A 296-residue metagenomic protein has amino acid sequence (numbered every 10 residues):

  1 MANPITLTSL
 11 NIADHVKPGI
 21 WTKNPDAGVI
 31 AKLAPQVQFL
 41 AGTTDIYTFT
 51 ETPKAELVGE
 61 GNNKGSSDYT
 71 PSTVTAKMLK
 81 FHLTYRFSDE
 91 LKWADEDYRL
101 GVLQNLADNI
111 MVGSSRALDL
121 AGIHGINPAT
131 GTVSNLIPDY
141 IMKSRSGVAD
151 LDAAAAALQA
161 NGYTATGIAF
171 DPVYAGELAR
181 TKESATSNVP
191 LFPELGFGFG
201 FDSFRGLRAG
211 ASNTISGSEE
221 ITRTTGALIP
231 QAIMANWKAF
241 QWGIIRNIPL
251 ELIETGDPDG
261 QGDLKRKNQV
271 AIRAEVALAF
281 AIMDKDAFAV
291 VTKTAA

Functional and structural regions predicted by a protein language model:
M1-G28, Q36, L252, P258-A296: Protruding loop/beta-arch "assembly-hinge" segments enriched in small, turn-prone residues
A2-L83, A287: Assembly/oligomerization interface modules of large self-assembling protein complexes
F49-T50, S88, D171-V173, S212 (+1 more regions): Structured loops at beta-to-helix junctions and adjacent beta-edge loops in soluble globular domains
A55, K80, L120, H124 (+6 more regions): Cell-envelope/extracellular anchoring and linker segments
A55-L57, D95-E96, E177-R180, W242 (+1 more regions): Short helix/loop capping segments that flank catalytic or ligand/cofactor-binding pockets
F81-R86, A274: Short amphipathic
R86-T164, V290-A296: Alpha-helical scaffold segments that mediate packing/assembly in large oligomeric complexes
V148-D263: Extended oligomerization regions of viral-like shell subunits
